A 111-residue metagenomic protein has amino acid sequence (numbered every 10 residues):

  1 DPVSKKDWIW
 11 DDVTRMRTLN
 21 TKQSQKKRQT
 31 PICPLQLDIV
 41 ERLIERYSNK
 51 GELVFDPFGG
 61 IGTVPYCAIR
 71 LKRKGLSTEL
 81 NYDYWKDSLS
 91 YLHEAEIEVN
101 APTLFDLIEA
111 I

Functional and structural regions predicted by a protein language model:
D1-I111: S-adenosyl-L-methionine-dependent nucleic acid methyltransferase catalytic domains
